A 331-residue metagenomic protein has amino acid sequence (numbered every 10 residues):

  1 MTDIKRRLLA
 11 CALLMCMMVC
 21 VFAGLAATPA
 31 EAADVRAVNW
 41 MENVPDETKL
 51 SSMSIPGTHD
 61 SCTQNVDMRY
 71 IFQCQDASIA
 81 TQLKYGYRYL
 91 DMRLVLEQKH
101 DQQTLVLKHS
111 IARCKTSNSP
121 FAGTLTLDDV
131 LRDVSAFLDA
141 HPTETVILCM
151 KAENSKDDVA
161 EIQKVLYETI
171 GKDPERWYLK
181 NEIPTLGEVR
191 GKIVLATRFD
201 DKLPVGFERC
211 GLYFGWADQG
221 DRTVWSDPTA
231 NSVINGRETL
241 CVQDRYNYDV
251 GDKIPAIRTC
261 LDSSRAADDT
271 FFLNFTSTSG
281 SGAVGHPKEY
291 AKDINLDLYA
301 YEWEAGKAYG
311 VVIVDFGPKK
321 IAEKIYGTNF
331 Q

Functional and structural regions predicted by a protein language model:
T2-L13: Bacterial N-terminal signal peptides that target proteins for export
A12-G24: Bacterial N-terminal signal peptides
V21-A33: Sec-dependent signal peptide cleavage junction
A33-Y89, Q98-A136, A140, T197 (+2 more regions): Long, acidic (Asp/Glu-rich), low-complexity accessory segments flanking structured domains
P45, S135-T143, L186-E188, S263-A266: Acidic (Asp/Glu)-rich catalytic clusters
R93, L148, L195, V312: Conserved, mostly hydrophobic/aromatic
L96, H141-K156: Active-site groove signature of glycoside hydrolases
G171-G306: Surface-exposed substrate-engagement region within the catalytic domains of secreted or surface-exposed extracellular
